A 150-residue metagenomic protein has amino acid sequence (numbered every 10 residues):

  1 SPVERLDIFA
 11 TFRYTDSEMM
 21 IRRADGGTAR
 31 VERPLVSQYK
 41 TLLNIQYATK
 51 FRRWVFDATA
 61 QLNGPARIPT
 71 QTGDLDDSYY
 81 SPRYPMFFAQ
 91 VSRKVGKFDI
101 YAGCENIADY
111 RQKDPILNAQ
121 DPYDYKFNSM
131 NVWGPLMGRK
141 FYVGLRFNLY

Functional and structural regions predicted by a protein language model:
S1-Q71, R146-N148: Gram-negative outer-membrane beta-barrel transporters
R5, P34, R83, N106-I107: Residue-level preference for alpha-helix termini and adjacent loops
R22, R53, T70, D76 (+2 more regions): Residues in flexible loops and secondary-structure boundaries
D25-R33, G73-S78, F88, N128-W133: Extracellular loop and loop/strand-boundary signature of outer-membrane beta-barrel proteins
R33-Q38, S78-S81, D121-D124: A short linear-motif detector with a strong N-terminal bias
L35-T41, R83-F87, G96, M137-F141: Residues that define the transmembrane beta-barrel architecture of outer-membrane proteins
K50, S81, K94-V95: Structural motif
L62-P69, S92-Y150: C-terminal beta-signal and adjacent terminal beta-strands/loops of Gram-negative outer-membrane beta-barrel proteins
